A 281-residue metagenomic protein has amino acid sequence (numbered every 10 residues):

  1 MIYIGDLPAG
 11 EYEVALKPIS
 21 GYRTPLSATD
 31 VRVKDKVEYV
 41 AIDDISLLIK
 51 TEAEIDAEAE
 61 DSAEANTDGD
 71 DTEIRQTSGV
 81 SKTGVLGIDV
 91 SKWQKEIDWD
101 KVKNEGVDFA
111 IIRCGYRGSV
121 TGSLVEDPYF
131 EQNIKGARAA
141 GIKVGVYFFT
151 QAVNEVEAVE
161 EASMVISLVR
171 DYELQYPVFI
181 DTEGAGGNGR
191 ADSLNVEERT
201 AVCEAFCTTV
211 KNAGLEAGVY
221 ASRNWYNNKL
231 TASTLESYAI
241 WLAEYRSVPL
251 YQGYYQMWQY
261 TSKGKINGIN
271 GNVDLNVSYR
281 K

Functional and structural regions predicted by a protein language model:
I2-D6: Short, surface-exposed beta-strand/beta-hairpin micro-motifs centered on an aromatic residue
P8-E11, K36: A glycine-anchored, Pro-Gly-centered beta-turn/N-cap motif
G10-S20: A short, solvent-exposed beta-strand micro-motif common in secreted/extracellular proteins
I19-E52: Structured interaction patches on ligand/partner-binding surfaces of diverse proteins
D56, E60, E64-E96, D100 (+1 more regions): Functionally critical loop-and-helix segments that line ligand-binding/catalytic clefts of soluble enzyme domains
V80-C207, K211-A213: Substrate-binding cleft of extracellular glycoside hydrolase catalytic domains
I166-I180, G184, L230-Y254: Structural recognition of alpha->loop->beta junctions
V210, G214-N227: Aromatic-lined carbohydrate-recognition surfaces of secreted/lumenal glycan-active proteins
